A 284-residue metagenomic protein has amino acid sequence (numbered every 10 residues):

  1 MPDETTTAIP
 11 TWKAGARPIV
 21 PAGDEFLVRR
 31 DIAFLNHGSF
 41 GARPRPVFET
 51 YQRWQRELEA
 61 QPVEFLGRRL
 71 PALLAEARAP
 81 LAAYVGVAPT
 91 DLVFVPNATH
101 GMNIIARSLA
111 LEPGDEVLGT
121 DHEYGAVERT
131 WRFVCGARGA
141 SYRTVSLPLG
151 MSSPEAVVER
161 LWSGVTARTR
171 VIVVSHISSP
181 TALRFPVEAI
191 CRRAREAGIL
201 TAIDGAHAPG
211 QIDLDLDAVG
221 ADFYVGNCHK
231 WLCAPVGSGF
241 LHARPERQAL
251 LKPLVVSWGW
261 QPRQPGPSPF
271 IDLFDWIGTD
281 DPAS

Functional and structural regions predicted by a protein language model:
M1-S284: Pyridoxal 5′-phosphate
